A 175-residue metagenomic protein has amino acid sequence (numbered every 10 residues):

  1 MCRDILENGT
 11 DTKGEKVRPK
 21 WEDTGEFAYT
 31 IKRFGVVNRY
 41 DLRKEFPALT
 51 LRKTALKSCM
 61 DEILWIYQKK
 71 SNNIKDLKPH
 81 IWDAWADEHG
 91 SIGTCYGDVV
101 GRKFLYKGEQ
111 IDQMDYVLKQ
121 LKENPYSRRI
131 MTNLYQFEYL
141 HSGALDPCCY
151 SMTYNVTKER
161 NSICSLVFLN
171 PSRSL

Functional and structural regions predicted by a protein language model:
M1-L175: Terminal, non-catalytic protein-protein interaction segments that mediate quaternary/complex assembly
